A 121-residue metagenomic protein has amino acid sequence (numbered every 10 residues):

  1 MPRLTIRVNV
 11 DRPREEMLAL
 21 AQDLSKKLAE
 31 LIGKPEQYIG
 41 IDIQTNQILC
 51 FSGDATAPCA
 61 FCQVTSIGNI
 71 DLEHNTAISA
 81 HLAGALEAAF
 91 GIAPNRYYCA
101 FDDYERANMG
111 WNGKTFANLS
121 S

Functional and structural regions predicted by a protein language model:
M1-S121: Interaction-mediating elements
